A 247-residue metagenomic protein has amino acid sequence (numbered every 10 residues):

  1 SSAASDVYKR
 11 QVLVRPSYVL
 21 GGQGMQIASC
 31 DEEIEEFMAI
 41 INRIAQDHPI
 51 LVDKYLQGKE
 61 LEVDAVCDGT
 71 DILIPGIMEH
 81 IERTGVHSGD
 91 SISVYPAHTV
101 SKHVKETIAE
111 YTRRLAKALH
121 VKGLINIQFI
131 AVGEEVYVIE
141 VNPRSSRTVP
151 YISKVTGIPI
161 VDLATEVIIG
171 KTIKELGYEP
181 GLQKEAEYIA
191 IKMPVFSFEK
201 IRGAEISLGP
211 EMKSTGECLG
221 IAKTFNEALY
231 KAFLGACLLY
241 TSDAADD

Functional and structural regions predicted by a protein language model:
A3-Q11, Y240-D247: Conserved small/polar residues in nucleotide/adenosyl-binding loops
R10, L20-Q23, I27-S242: ATP-dependent carboxylate activation and anion-phosphoryl transfer catalytic cores that bind Mg-ATP to form
